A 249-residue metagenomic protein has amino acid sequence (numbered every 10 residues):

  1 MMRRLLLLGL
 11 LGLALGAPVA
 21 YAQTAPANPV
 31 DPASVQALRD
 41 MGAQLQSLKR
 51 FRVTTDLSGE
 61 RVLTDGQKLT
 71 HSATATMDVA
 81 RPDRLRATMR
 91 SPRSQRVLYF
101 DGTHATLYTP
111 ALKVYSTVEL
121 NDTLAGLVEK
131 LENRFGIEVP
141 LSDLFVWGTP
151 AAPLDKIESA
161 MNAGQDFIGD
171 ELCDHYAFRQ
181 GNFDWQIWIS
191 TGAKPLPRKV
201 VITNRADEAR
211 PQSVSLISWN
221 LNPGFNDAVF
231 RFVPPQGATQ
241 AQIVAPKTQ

Functional and structural regions predicted by a protein language model:
M1-L8: Bacterial N-terminal signal peptides that target proteins for export
L8-A17: Bacterial N-terminal signal peptides
A20-A27: Boundary at the C-terminal end of the N-terminal hydrophobic targeting segment
P29-P32, D56-S58, T106-L107, S116 (+1 more regions): Gly/Pro-enriched, hydrophobic low-complexity segments that function as extracytoplasmic propeptides/linkers
P29-V30, S34-V114: N-terminal mature ectodomain segment of secretory-pathway/periplasmic proteins
D31-V35, L127-N133, T248-Q249: N-terminal trafficking/processing presequences and adjacent post-cleavage segments of proteins routed to secretion
Y108-D143: Acidic/charged, solvent-exposed loop-and-adjacent secondary-structure segments enriched in E/D, K/R, S/T, and G/P
P150-P153: Edge strands and adjacent loops of beta-rich recognition modules
